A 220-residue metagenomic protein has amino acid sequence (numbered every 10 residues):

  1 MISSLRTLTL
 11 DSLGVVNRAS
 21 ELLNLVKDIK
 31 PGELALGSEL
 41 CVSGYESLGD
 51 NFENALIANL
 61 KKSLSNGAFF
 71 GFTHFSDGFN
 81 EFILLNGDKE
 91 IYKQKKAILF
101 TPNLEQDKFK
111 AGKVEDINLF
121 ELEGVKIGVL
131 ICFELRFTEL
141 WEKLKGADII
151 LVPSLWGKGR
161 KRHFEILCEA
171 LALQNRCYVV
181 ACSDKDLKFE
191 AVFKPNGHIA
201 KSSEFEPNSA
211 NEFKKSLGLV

Functional and structural regions predicted by a protein language model:
M1-S3, S12, K27-P31, K89 (+2 more regions): Short, Lys/Arg-enriched, disordered terminal segments
M1-V16, K93, V125-E134, L151: Active-site-proximal beta-strand elements of phosphoester/diester hydrolases
T7-L8, S38-L40, T73-F75, I131 (+2 more regions): Active-site-proximal beta-strand/loop segments in catalytic clefts of secreted hydrolases
S12-K93, K158-C177: Cys-nucleophile CN-hydrolase/nitrilase-fold catalytic domain and related Cys-dependent amidase chemistry that acts on
L34-L36, G71, V129, I149-V152: Structural motif
E53-F69, R136-P207: CN hydrolase (nitrilase-like) catalytic-core segments centered on the catalytic cysteine and neighboring Lys/Glu
G71-H74, N80-L85, N118-F120, V179-C182 (+1 more regions): Short beta-strand scaffold segments in enzyme catalytic cores
D77-K145, R160, I166, S209-V220: Active-site catalytic loop in hydrolytic enzyme cores
